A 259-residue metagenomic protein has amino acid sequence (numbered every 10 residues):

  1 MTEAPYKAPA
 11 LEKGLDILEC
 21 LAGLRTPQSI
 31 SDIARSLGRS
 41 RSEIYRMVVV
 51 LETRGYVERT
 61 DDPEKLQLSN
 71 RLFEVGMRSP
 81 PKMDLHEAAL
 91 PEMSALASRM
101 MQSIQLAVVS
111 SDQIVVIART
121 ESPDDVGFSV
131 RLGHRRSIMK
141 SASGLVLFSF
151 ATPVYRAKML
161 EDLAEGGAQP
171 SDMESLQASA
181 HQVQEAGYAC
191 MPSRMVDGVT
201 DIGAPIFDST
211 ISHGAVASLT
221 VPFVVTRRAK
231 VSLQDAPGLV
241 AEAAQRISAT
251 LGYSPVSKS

Functional and structural regions predicted by a protein language model:
M1-H86, Q245-Y253: N-terminal helix-turn-helix
E12-L15, L90, S94, E174-Q177 (+1 more regions): Generic alpha-helical structural signal
S36, A88-R99, Q105, S179-Q182 (+3 more regions): Amphipathic alpha-helical regulatory segments at dimerization interfaces that relay allosteric signals between sensory
V57-R59, L106-A107, I206: A structural signal for short hydrophobic beta-strand segments in well-ordered beta-sheet cores
D62-D162: Amphipathic alpha-helical effector-binding/dimerization core of metabolite-sensing transcriptional regulators
Q169-R246: Extended hydrophobic
V256-S259: Signal-transducing coiled-coil/dimerization helices and immediately adjacent hinge/linker segments that couple sensory
